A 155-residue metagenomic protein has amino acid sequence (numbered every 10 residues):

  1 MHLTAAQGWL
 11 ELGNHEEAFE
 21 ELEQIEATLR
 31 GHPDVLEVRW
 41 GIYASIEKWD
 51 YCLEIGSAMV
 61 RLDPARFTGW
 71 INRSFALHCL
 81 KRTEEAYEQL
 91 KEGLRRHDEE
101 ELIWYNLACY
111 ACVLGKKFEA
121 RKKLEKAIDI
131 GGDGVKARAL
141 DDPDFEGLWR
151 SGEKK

Functional and structural regions predicted by a protein language model:
M1-S45: Alpha-helical segment of the N-proximal tetratricopeptide repeat
T4, V38, N72, N106 (+1 more regions): "A position-specific structural signal for the A-helix of alpha-solenoid helical repeats
E11-L12, S45, C79, V113 (+1 more regions): Register position in tetratricopeptide repeats
E26-A27, V60, L94-R95, I128 (+1 more regions): A conserved position within tetratricopeptide repeats
P33-D34, F67-T68, E101-L102, D129-D141: Boundary/linker segments of alpha-helical solenoid repeat arrays
D34-L102: Alpha-helical adaptor scaffolds
C112-V135: TPR/TPR-like (Sel1-like) alpha-helical repeat modules
